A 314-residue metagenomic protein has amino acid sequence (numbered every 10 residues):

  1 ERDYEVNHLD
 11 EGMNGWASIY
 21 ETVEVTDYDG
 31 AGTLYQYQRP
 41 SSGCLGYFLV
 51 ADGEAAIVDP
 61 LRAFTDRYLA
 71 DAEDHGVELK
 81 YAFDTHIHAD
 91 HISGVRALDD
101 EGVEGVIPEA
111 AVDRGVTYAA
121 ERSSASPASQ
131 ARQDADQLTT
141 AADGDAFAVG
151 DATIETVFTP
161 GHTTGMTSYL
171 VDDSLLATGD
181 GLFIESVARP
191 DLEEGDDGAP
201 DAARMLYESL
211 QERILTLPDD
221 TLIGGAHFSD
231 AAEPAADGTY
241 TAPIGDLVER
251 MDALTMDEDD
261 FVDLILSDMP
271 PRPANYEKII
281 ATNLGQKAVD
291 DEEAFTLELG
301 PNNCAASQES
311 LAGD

Functional and structural regions predicted by a protein language model:
R2-Y47, F64-T65, D100, D113-S123 (+2 more regions): Rhodanese-like catalytic fold shared by cysteine-dependent sulfurtransferases and DSP/PTP-type phosphatases
Y4, S18, R62-A152: Active-site HxH/HxHxD metal-binding segment of metal-dependent hydrolases
E24-R39, P127-R132, S267-I279: A polyampholytic, Gly/Pro-enriched intrinsically disordered region
V25-H75, S168-G179, I184-E185: Conserved beta-strand hairpin/beta-sheet module of binuclear metal-dependent hydrolase folds, prominently
L34, T153-E155: Conserved N-terminal boundary motif of the eukaryotic protein kinase catalytic domain
A55, T153, T163-S267: Metallo-beta-lactamase
I57-P60, K80-H88, V106-A110, T159-G161 (+2 more regions): Active-site neighborhood of phospho(di)ester-bond hydrolases with catalytic His/Asp-centered motifs
D260-D314: C-terminal regulatory/interaction regions
